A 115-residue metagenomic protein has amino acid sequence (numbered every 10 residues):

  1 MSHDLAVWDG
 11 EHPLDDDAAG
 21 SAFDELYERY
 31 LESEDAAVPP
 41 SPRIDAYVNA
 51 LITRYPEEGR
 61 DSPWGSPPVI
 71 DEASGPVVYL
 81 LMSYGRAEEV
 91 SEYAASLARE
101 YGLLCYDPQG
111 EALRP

Functional and structural regions predicted by a protein language model:
M1-P115: Acidic (Asp/Glu-rich) sequence patches and key acidic residues that form negatively charged surfaces used
